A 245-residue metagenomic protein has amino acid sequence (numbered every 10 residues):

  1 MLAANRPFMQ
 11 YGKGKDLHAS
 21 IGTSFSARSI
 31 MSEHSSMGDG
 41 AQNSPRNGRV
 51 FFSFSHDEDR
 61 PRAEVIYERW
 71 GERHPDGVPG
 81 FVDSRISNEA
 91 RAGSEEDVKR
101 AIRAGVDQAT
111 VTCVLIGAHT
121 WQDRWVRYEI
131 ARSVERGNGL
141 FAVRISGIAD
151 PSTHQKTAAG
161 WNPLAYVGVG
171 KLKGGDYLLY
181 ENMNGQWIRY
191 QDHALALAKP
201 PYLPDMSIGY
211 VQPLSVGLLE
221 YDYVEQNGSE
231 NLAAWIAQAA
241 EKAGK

Functional and structural regions predicted by a protein language model:
L2-Q108, D222-K245: Conserved N-terminal substructure of TIR/SEFIR domains
R62-A63, R124, S152: Short glycine-/acidic-enriched loop or helix-start segments at secondary-structure transitions that form or flank
V65-E68, R127-I130, K156-T157: Short, glycine/charged-enriched secondary-structure capping and boundary segments
R85-A92, G147-H154, Y177-Y180: Low-complexity, flexible helical/coil segments
G105-A131, G139-A149: Conserved beta-strand-loop-alpha-helix hinge of the TIR/SEFIR fold
V134: Anion (oxyanion) recognition and catalysis
I148-G170: Glycine-rich, charge-decorated loop segments at or immediately adjacent to ligand/cofactor-binding or catalytic sites
P163-K245: A conserved mid-domain beta-alpha-beta active-site/ligand-binding segment of alpha/beta enzyme cores
